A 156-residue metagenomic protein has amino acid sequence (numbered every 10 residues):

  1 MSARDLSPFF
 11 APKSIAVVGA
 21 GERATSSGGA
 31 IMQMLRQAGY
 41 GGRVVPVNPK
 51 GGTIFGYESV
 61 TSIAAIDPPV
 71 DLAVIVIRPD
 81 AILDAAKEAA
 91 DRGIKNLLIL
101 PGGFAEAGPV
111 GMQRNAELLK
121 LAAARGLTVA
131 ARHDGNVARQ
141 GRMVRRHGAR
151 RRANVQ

Functional and structural regions predicted by a protein language model:
M1-Q156: Catalytic-core regions of core metabolic enzymes, especially those transforming organic acids/acyl-group intermediates
